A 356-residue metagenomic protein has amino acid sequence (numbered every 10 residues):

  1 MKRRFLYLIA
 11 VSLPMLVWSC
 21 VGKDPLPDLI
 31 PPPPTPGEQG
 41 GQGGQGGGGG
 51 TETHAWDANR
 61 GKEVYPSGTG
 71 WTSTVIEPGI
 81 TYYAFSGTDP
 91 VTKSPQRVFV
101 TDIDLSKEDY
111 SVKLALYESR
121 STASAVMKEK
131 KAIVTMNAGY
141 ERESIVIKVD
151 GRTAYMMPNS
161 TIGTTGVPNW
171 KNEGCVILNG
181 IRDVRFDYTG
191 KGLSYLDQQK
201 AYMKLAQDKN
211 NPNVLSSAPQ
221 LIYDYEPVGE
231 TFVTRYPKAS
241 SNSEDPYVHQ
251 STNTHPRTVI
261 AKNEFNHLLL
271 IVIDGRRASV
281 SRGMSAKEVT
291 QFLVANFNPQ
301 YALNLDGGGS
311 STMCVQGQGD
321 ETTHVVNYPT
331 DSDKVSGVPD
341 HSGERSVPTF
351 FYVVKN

Functional and structural regions predicted by a protein language model:
M1-I9: Bacterial N-terminal signal peptides that target proteins for export
L16-S19: C-terminal motif of bacterial Sec signal peptides marking the signal peptidase cleavage site
V21-T189: Zymogen propeptides
Q96-V100, E129-K130, S216, H255-R257 (+1 more regions): Extracytoplasmic
F99-D102, I133-N137, C175-I177, V184-R185 (+5 more regions): Structural recognition of the beta-strand scaffold that forms the well-ordered cores of secreted hydrolase catalytic
D104-K107, I177-D183, D187-G192, Y223-Y225 (+3 more regions): Short acidic-glycine loop/turn motifs at beta-strand connectors
E141-H249: Active-site-adjacent helix-turn-beta-strand microarchitecture at beta-sheet edges that either contains or buttresses
I145-W170, S241-Y301, G309-N356: Conserved, well-ordered active-site substructure
